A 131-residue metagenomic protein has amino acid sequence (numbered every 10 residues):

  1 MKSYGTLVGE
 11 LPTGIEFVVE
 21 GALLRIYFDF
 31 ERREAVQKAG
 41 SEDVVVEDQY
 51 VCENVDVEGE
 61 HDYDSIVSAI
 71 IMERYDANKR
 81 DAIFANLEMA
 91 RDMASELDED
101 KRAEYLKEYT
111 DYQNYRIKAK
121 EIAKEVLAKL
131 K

Functional and structural regions predicted by a protein language model:
M1-K131: A preference for well-ordered globular domain cores that mediate specific macromolecular interactions or catalysis
